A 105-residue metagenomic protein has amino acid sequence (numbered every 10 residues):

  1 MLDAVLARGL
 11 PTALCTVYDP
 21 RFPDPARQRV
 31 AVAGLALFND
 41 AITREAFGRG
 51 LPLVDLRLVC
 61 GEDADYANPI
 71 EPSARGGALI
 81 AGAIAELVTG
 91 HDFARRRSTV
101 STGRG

Functional and structural regions predicted by a protein language model:
M1-G105: Alpha-helical cap/lid subdomain in secreted, periplasmic, or secretory-pathway luminal O-acyl-processing enzymes
